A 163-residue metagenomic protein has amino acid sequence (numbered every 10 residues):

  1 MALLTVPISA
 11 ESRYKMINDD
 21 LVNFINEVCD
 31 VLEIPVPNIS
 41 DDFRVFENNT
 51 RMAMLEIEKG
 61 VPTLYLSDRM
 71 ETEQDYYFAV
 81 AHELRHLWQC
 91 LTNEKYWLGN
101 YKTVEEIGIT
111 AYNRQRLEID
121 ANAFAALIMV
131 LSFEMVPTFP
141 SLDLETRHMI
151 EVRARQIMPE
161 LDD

Functional and structural regions predicted by a protein language model:
A2-E11: Acidic/histidine-rich, surface-exposed loop or edge segments in extracytoplasmic proteins
Y14-V36: Zn2+-dependent metallopeptidase catalytic core
F24-E27, V31, E83, M149 (+2 more regions): Charge-rich, solvent-exposed alpha-helical interaction surfaces
V31, N38-T63, M70-Q74: Catalytic zinc-binding patch centered on the HExxH motif and its immediate surroundings that defines zinc-dependent
Q74-D75, C90-I119: Post-HEXXH active-site segment of zinc metalloproteases
F78-L91, A121: Active-site recognition of the HExxH zinc-binding catalytic motif
W88-N100, V130-P140: Substrate-binding/catalytic groove segments of enzymes that remodel or degrade extracellular structural polymers
A111-R114, A123-D163: Long, well-structured alpha-helical subdomains associated with metal-dependent extracellular/ecto-lumenal hydrolases
